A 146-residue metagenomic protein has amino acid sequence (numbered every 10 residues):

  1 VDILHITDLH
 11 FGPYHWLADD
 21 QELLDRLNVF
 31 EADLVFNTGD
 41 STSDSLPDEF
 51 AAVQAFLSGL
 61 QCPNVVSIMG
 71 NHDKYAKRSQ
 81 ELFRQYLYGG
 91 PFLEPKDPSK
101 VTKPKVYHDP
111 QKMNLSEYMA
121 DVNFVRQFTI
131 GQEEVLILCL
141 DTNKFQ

Functional and structural regions predicted by a protein language model:
V1-A52, F56: N-terminal active-site segment of His-dependent metallophosphoesterases
A52-Q146: Extended active-site neighborhood of metal-dependent phosphoesterases/phosphodiesterases
